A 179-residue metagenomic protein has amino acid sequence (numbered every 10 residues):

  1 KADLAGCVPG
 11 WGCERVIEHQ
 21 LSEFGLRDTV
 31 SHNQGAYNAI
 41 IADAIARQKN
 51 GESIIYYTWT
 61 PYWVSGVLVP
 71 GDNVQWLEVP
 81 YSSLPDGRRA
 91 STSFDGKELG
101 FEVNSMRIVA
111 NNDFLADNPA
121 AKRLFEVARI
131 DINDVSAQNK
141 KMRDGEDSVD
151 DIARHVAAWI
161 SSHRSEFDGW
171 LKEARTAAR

Functional and structural regions predicted by a protein language model:
K1-L26, V30-A42, A46, V149-A153: Bilobed "Venus flytrap"/periplasmic-binding protein-like clamshell domains and structurally analogous long
E14, L26, Y62, R88 (+3 more regions): Mature, Sec-exported extracytoplasmic domains of Gram-positive
E23-G25, N33-S136: Flexible, solvent-exposed loop/hinge segments that line or gate ligand/substrate-binding clefts
F114-L115, K122-R123, V127-R179: C-terminal functional modules
